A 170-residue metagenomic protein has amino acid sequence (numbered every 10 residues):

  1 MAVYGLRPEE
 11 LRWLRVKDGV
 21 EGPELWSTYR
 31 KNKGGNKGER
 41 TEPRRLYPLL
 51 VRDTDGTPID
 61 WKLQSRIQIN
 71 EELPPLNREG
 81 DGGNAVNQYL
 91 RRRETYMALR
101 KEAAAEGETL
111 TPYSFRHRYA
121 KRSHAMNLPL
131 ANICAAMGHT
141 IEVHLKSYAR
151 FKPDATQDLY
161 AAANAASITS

Functional and structural regions predicted by a protein language model:
M1-A2, P112, L145: Short, well-structured alpha-helical segments
V3, E9-E10, S114-H139: C-terminal catalytic core of tyrosine-transesterase DNA break-rejoin enzymes
W13-P58: Conserved tyrosine-mediated DNA breakage-rejoining catalytic core shared by Y-recombinases
K17-L25, L128-S147: Short, polar N-cap/turn motifs at the start of nucleic acid-interacting alpha helices
Y29-G35, M137-A162: Catalytic-site neighborhood detector that most strongly recognizes the C-terminal catalytic loop/helix of tyrosine
T41-Y119: Active-site/catalytic core of tyrosine-dependent DNA strand-transfer enzymes
A162-S170: Intrinsically disordered, low-complexity basic tails/linkers immediately adjacent to helix-turn-helix/homeobox/MYB/SANT
